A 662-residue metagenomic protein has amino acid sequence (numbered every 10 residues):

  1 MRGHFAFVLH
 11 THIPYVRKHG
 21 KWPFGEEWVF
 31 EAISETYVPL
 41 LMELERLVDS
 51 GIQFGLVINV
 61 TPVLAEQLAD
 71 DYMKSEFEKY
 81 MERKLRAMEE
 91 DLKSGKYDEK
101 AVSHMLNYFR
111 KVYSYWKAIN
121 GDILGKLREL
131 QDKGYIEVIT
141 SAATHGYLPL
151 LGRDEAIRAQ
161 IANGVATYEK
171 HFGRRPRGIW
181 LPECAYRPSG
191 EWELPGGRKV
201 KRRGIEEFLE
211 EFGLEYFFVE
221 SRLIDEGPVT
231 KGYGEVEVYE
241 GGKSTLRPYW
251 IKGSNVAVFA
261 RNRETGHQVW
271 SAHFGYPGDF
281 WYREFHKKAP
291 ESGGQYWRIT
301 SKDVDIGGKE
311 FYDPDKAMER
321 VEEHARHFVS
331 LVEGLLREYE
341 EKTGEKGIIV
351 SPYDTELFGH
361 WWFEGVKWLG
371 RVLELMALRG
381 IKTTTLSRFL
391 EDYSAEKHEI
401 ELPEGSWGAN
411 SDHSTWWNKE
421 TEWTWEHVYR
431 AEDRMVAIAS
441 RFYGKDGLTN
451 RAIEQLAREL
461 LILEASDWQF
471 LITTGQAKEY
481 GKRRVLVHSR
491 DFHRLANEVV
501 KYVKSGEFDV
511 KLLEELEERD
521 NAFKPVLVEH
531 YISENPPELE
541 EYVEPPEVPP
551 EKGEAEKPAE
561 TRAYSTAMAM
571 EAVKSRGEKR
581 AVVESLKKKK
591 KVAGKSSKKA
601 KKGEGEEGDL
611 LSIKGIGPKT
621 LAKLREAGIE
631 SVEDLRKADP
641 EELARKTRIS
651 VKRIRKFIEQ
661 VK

Functional and structural regions predicted by a protein language model:
R2-Q53, V60-Y97, R110, Y233-A555 (+1 more regions): Active-site and substrate-binding clefts of carbohydrate-active enzymes
W22-E35, V102-A118, T144-I157, W180-Y186 (+3 more regions): The substrate-binding groove and active-site-proximal loops of carbohydrate-active enzymes, especially glycoside
E45-G51, D122-I139, E169-F172, E340-T343: Acidic (Asp/Glu)-rich catalytic clusters
V57-L64, A142, W180-A185, R222 (+1 more regions): Short, solvent-exposed turn/loop segments enriched in Gly/Ser/Thr/Pro and often Arg
I157-A185, L331-T343, G347-P352: CE4/NodB-like, metal-dependent polysaccharide N-deacetylase domain that modifies extracellular/periplasmic N-acetylated
E556-E606, P618, A622: Intrinsically disordered, polybasic Lys/Arg-rich low-complexity tracts
L610-I613, L624-A638, L643-K646: A short amphipathic alpha-helix within small helical-bundle interaction modules
